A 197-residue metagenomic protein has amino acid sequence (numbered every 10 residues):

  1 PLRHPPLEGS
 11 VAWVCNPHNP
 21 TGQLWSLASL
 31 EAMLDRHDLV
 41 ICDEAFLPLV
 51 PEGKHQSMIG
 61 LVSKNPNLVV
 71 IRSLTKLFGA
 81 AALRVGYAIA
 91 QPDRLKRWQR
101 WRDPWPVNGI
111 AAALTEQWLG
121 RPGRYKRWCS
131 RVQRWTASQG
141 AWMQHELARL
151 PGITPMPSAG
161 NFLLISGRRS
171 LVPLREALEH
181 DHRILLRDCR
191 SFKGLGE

Functional and structural regions predicted by a protein language model:
P1-E52: Active-site phosphate-binding strand-loop segment of PLP-dependent enzymes
A28, H180-D181, S191-E197: PLP-dependent enzyme catalytic core of the Aspartate aminotransferase-like
A28-R36, S57-K64, R97: Catalytic-core regions built around general acid/base machinery
D38, V50, N67-L68, I153 (+1 more regions): Short, conserved active-site loop motifs that form the nucleotide-linked donor/cofactor pocket
N67-R149, I153-M156: PLP-dependent aminotransferase class I/II
A82, A159, K193-G196: Short acidic/glycine-enriched loop/turn segments that link adjacent beta-strands
T136-A137, A141, L147-H182: Conserved PLP-binding catalytic core of the aspartate aminotransferase-like
